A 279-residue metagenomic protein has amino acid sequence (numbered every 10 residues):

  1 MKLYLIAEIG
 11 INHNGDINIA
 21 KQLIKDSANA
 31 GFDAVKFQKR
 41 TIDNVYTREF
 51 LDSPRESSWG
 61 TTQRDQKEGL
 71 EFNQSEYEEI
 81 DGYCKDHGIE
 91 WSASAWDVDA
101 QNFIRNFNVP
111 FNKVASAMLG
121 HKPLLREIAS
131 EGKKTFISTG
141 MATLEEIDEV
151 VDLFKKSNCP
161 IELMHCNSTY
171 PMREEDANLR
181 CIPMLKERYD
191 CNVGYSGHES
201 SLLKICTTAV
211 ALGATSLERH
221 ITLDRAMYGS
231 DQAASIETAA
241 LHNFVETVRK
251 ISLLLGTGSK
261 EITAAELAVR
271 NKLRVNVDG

Functional and structural regions predicted by a protein language model:
M1-G279: Catalytic cores and adjacent flexible loops of soluble metabolic enzymes that perform enolate/carbanion chemistry on
